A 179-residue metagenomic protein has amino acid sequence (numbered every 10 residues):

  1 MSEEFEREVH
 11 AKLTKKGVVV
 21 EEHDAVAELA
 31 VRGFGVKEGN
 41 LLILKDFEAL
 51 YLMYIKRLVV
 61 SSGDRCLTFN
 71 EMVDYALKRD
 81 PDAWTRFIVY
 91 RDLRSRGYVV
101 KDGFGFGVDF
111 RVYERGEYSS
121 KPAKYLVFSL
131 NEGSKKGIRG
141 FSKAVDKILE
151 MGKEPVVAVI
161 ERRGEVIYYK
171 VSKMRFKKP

Functional and structural regions predicted by a protein language model:
M1-P179: Long Lys/Arg-rich low-complexity intrinsically disordered regions in nucleic-acid-associated proteins
